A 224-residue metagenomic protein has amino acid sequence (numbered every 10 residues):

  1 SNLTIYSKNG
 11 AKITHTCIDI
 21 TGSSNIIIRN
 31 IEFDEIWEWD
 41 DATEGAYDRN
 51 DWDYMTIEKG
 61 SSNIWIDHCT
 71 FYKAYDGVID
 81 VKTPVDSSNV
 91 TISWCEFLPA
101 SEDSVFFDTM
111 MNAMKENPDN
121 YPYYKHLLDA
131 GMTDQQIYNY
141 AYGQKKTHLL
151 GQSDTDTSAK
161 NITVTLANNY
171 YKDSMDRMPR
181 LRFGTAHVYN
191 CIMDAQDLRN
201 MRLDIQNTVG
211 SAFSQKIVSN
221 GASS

Functional and structural regions predicted by a protein language model:
S1-T4, K12-N30, E35-S61, T83-P84: Extracellular beta-strand-rich solenoid/capping regions of secreted or surface-exposed proteins that bind or remodel
I5-S7, I26-I28, I64-D67, S87-I92 (+3 more regions): All-beta strand scaffolds that present successive hydrophobic residues in beta-strands
S7, H15, I20, I57 (+5 more regions): Extracellular beta-strand solenoids
C17, Y54-T56, V78, S104 (+4 more regions): Structural detector of coil-to-beta-strand junctions
R29-N30, D34-Y54, W94-T155: Acidic/polar low-complexity surface segments
E35, K73, P99, K172-D173 (+2 more regions): Residues in short coils/turns that link rungs of repeat/solenoid architectures in beta-rich domains
Q136-N139, G143-T155, A159-K172, Y189-M193: Active-site-proximal segments of catalytic enzyme domains that coordinate small-molecule cofactors or metal ions
